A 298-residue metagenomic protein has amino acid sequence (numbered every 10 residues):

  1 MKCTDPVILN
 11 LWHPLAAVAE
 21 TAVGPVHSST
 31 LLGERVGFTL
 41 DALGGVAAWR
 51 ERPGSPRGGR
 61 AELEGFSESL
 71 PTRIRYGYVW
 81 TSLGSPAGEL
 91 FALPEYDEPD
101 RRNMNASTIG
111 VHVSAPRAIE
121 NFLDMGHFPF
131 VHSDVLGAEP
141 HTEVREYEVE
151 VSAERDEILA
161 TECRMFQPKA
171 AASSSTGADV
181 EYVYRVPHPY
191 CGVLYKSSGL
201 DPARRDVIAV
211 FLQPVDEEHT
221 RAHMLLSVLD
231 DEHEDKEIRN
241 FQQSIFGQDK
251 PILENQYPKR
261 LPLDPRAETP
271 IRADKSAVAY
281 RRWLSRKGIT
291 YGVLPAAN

Functional and structural regions predicted by a protein language model:
M1-V7, P295-N298: Short, low-complexity, intrinsically disordered N-terminal peptides in bacterial proteins
C3-L9, P14-N103: Rieske [2Fe-2S] iron-sulfur-binding domain
L31, A87-N298: C-terminal catalytic domain of Rieske-type non-heme iron oxygenases
